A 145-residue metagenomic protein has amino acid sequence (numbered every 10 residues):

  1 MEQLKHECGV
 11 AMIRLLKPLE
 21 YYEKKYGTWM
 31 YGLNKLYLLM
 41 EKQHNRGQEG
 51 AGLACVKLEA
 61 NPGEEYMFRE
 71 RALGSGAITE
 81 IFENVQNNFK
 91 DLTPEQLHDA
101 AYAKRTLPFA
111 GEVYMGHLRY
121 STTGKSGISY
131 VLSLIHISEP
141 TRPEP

Functional and structural regions predicted by a protein language model:
M1-L134: N-terminal glutamine amidotransferase
I135-P145: Single conserved hydrophobic/aromatic residue that forms the stacking wall/gate of nucleotide- or nucleobase-binding
